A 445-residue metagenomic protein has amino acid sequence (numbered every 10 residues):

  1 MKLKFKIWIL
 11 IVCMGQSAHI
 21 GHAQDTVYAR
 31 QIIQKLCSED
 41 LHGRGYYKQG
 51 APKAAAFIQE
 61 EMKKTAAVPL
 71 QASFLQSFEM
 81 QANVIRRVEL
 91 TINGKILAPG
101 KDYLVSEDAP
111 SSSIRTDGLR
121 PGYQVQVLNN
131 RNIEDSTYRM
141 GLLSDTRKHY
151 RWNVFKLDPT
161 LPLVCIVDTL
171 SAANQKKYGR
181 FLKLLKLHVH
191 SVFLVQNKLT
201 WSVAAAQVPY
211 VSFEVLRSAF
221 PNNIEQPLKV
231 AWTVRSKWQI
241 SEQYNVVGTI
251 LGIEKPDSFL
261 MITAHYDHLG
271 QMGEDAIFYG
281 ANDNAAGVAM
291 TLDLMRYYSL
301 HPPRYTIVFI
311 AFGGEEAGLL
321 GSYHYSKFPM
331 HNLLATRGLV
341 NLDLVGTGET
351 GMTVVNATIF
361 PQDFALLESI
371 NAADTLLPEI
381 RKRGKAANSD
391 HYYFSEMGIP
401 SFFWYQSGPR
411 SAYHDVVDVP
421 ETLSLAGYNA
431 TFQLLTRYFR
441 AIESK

Functional and structural regions predicted by a protein language model:
M1-T26: Bacterial Sec-dependent N-terminal signal peptides
D25-Q49, T65, L70, L90-I92 (+4 more regions): N-terminal capping segment at the start of a domain
E39-Q49, Q76-S77, P121-N130, S136-D145 (+8 more regions): Second-shell loop/turn segments in exported
H42-P162: Noncatalytic luminal/extracellular "stalk/propeptide" segments of secretory-pathway proteins
L97, A109-T116, R120-D135, V195-F278 (+3 more regions): Soluble metallo-hydrolase cores and metallopeptidase-like ectodomains found primarily in the secretory/periplasmic
R296, S411-K445: His/Asp/Glu-rich mid-to-C-terminal helical/loop segments that flank catalytic regions of hydrolases
P303, F312-A412: Metal-dependent peptidase/peptidase-like ectodomains
